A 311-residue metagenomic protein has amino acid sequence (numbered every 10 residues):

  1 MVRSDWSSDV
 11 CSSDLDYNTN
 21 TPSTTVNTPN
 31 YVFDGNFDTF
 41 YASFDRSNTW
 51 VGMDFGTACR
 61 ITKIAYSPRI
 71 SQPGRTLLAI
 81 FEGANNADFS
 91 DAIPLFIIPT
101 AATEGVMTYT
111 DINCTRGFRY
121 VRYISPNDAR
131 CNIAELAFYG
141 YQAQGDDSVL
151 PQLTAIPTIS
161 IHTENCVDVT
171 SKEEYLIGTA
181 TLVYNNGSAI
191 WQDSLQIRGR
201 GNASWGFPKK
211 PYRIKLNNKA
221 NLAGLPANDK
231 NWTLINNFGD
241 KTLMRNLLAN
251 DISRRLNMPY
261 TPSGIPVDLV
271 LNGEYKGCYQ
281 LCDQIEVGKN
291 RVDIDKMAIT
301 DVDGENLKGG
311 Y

Functional and structural regions predicted by a protein language model:
M1-V10: Single conserved hydrophobic/aromatic residue that forms the stacking wall/gate of nucleotide- or nucleobase-binding
R3, S43-R46, Q72, T103 (+7 more regions): Sterically constrained small-residue positions within well-ordered secondary structures of folded domains
D9-S12, Q280: Short beta-strand-alpha-helix junction that forms the catalytic/metal-binding core of metal-dependent nuclease domains
C11-T24: Short, solvent-exposed loop/edge segments of extracellular or virion-exposed proteins
T21, N27-I93, T103-G145: Aromatic, loop-rich ligand-recognition surfaces of beta-strand-rich domains
I93-A102, G199: Solvent-exposed serine/threonine-rich low-complexity stretches and specific carbohydrate-binding patches
Q144-Y311: Phosphate/dinucleotide-binding and metal-coordinating scaffold of catalytic cores in nucleotide-dependent enzymes
